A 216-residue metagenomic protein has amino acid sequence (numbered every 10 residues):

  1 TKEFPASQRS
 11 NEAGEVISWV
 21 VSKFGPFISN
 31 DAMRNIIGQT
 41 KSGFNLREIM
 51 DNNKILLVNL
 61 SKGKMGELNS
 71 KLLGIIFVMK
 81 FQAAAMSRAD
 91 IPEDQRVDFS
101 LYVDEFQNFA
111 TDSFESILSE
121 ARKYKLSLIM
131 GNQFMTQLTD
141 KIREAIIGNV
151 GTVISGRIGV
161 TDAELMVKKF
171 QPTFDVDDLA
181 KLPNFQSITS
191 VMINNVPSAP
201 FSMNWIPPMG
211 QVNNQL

Functional and structural regions predicted by a protein language model:
T1-L126, I142, L179, P183 (+1 more regions): P-loop NTPase motor domains
N45, S116-S119, T136-L216: P-loop NTPase motor core of the ASCE superfamily
L56, I129, T152-I154: Hydrophobic/aromatic beta-strand patches that form the interior of the parallel beta-sheet core in alpha/beta enzyme
N132: H-loop/switch region of ABC-family ATPase nucleotide-binding domains
